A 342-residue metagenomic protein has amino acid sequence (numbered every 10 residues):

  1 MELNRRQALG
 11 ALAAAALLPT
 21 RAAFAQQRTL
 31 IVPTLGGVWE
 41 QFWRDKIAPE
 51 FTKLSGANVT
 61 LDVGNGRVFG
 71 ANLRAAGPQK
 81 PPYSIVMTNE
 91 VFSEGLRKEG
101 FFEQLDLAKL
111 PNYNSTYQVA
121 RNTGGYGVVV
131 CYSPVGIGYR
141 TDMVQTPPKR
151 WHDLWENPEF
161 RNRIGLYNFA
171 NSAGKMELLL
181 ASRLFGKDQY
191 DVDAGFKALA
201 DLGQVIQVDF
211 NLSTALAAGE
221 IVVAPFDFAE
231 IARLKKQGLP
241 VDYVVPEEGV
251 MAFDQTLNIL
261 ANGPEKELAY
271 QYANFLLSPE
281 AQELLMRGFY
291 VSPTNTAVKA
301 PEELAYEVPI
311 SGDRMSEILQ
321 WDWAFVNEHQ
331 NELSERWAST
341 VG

Functional and structural regions predicted by a protein language model:
M1-A16: N-terminal secretory signal peptides and thylakoid transit peptides that target proteins across membranes
Q26-E94: Early extracytoplasmic/lumenal segment of secretory-pathway proteins
G37-R44, P82-E220: Extracytoplasmic ligand-binding site segments that recognize negatively charged/polar headgroups
W43, I47, R150, D191-A198 (+3 more regions): Short amphipathic alpha-helical coupling segments at ligand-binding clamshell hinges and other catalytic/signaling
S93-G95, A217, V222-P240: A ligand-binding cleft/hinge motif common to bilobed small-molecule-binding domains
S133, F196-A200, Q237-G263: Periplasmic-binding protein-like
L260-I318: Mature extracytoplasmic/periplasmic domains
E302-G342: Extracellular/periplasmic bilobal clamshell ligand-binding domains
